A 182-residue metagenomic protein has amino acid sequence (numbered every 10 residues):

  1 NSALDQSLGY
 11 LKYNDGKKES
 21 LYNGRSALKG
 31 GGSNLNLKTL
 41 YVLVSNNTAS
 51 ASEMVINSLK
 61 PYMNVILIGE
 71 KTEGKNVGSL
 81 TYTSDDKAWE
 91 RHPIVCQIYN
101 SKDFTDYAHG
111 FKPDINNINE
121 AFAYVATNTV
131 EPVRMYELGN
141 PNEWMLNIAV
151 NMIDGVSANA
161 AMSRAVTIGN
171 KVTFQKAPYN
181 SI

Functional and structural regions predicted by a protein language model:
N1-I182: C-terminal "post-core" interaction segments
